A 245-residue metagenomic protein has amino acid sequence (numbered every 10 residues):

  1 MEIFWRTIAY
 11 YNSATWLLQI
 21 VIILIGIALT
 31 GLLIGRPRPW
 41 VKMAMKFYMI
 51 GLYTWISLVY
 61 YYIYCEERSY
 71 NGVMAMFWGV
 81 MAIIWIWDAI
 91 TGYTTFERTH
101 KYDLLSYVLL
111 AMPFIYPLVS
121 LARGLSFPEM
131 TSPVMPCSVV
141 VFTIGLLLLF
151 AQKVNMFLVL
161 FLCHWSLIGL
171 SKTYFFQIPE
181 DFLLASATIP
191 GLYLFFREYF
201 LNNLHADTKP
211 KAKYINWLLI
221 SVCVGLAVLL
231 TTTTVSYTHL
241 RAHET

Functional and structural regions predicted by a protein language model:
M1-I63: N-terminal topogenic module of multi-pass integral membrane proteins
W40-M49, H100-L105, A151-L162: Membrane-interfacial loop-to-transmembrane alpha-helix junctions, especially the N-terminal start
Y48, L52-W85: Hydrophobic/aromatic-rich structural module bridging two neighboring secondary-structure elements via a short loop
G51-L58, L110-V119, C163-Y174, A227-T232: Aromatic-anchored segments of alpha-helical transmembrane domains
N71-I144: Membrane-proximal helix-loop-helix units in multi-pass membrane proteins
F175-T188: Loop-to-transmembrane alpha-helix initiation sites
K213-T234: Internal/C-terminal transmembrane anchor helices
T238-T245: Conserved small/polar residues in nucleotide/adenosyl-binding loops
